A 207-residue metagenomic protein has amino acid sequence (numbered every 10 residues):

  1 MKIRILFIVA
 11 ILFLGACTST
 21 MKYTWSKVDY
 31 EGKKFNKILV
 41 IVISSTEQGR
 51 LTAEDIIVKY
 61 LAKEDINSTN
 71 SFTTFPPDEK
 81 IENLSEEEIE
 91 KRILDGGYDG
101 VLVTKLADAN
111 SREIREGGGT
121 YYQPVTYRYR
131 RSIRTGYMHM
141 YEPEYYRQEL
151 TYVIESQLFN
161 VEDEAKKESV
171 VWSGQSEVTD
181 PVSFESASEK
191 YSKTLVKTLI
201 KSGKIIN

Functional and structural regions predicted by a protein language model:
K2-I8: Sec-dependent signal peptide recognition, specifically the positively charged N-region followed immediately by
L6, I66, V153: Catalytic cores of transferase enzymes with a strong primary signal for eukaryotic protein kinases
I11, G32, D95-Y98: Alpha-helix termination/capping residues and helix-transition junctions
F13-A16: C-terminal motif of bacterial Sec signal peptides marking the signal peptidase cleavage site
T18-N36, R134-N207: C-terminal/domain-edge helix-coil "capping" segments
K37, I43-I114: N-terminal segment of the mature soluble domain
V42, F72, G174-V178: Short, histidine-centered active-site or binding-site loop motifs used for metal coordination, general acid-base
E86-L158: Surface-exposed short loop/turn segments
